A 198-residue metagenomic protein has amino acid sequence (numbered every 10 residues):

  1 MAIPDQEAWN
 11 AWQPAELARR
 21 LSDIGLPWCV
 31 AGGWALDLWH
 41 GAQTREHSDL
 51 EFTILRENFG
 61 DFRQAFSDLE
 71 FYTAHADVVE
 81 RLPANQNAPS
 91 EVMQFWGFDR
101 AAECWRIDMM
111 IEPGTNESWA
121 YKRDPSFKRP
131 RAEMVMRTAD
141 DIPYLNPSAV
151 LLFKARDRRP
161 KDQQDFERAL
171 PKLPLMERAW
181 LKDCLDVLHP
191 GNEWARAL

Functional and structural regions predicted by a protein language model:
M1-L198: Compositionally biased terminal segments of proteins
